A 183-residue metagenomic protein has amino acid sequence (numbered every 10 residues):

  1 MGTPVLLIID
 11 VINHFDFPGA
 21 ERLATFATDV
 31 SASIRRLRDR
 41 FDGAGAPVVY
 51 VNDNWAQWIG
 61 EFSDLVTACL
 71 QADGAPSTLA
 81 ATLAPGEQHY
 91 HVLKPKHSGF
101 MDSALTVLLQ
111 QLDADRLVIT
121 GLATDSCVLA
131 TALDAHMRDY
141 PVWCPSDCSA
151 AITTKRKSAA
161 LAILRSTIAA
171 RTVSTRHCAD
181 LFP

Functional and structural regions predicted by a protein language model:
M1-V5, R36-G43, T67-P183: Active-site-adjacent betaalpha module
G2, A20-N52: A short alpha/beta connector and helix-capping loop motif
L6-R22: Generic N-terminal amphipathic, Lys/Arg-enriched alpha-helix
I8, I12, V51, P145: Generic enzyme active-site microenvironment
V11-N13, A46, W58, K96: A general marker of short, structured functional hotspots
F15-D16, A56-S63, A81-H91: Short, basic/glycine-rich phosphate-binding loops at helix/coil junctions that contact nucleotide phosphates
G19-E21, F62-S63, A130-L133: Short amphipathic alpha-helical segments
P47-V48, D53-A68: Early exported N-terminus immediately downstream of N-terminal targeting peptides
